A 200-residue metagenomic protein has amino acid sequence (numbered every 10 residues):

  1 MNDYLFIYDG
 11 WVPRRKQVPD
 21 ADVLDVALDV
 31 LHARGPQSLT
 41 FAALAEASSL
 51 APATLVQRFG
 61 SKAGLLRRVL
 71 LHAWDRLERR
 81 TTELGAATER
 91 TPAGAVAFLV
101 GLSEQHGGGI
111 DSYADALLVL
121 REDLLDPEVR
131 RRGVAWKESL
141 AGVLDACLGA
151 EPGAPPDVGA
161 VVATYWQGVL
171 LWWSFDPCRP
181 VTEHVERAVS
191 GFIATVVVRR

Functional and structural regions predicted by a protein language model:
M1-V18, R200: N-terminal intrinsically disordered/low-complexity leader segments
D22, V26, V30-G64, R68: Helix-turn-helix
L24, V96, E138-D145, E186-A194: An amphipathic alpha-helix signature
S61, E122-P127: Short loop-to-helix capping motifs
R68, T82-Y113, V158-V162: Hydrophobic alpha-helical connector segments
L71-E78: Short, basic, alpha-helical segments at the C-terminal edge of helix-turn-helix-like DNA-binding modules
E78, G108-L117, L125-P152, P156-A160 (+1 more regions): Amphipathic alpha-helical packing segments from all-alpha helical-bundle domains
R130-V134, G149-R200: Hydrophobic/aromatic-rich alpha-helical bundle segments in the mid-to-C-terminal region
